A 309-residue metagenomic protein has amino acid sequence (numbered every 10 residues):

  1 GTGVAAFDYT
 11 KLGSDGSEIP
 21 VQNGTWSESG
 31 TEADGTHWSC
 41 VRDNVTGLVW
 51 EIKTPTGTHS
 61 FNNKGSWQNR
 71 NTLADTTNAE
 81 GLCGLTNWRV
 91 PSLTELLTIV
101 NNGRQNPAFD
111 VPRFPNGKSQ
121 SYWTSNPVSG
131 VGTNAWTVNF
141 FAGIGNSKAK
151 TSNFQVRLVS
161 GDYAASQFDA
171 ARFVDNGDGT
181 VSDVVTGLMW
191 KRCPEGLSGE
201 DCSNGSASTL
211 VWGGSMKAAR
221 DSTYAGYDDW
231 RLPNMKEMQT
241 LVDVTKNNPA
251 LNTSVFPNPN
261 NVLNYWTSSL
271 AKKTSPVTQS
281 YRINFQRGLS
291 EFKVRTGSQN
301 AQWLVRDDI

Functional and structural regions predicted by a protein language model:
G1-R89, L93-R231, M235-I309: Glycine-aromatic-enriched surface loops/turns that form tight recognition elements
